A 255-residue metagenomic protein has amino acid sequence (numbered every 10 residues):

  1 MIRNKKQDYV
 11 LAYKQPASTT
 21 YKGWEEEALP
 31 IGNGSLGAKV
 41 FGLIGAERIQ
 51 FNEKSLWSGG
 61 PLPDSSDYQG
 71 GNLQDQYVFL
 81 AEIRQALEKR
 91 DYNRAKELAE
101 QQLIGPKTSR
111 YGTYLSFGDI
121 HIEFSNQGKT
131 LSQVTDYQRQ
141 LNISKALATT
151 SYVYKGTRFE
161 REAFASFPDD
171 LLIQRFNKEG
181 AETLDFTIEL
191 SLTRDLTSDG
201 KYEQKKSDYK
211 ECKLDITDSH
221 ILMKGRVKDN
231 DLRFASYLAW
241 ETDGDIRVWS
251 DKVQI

Functional and structural regions predicted by a protein language model:
M1-I255: Aromatic-residue-lined binding/catalytic grooves and analogous aromatic/hydrophobic interfacial grooves in multimeric
